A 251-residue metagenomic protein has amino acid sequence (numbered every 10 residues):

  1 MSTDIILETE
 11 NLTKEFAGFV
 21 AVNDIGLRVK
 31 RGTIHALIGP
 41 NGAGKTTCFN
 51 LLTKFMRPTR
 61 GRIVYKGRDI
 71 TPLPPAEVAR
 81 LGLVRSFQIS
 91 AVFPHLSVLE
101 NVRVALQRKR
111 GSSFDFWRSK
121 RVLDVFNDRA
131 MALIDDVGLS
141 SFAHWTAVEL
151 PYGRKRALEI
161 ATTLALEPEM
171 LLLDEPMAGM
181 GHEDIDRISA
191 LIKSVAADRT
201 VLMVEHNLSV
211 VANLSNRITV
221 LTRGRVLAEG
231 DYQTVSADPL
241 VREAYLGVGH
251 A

Functional and structural regions predicted by a protein language model:
S2-A251: Glycine-rich phosphate-binding loops of nucleotide-dependent enzymes
